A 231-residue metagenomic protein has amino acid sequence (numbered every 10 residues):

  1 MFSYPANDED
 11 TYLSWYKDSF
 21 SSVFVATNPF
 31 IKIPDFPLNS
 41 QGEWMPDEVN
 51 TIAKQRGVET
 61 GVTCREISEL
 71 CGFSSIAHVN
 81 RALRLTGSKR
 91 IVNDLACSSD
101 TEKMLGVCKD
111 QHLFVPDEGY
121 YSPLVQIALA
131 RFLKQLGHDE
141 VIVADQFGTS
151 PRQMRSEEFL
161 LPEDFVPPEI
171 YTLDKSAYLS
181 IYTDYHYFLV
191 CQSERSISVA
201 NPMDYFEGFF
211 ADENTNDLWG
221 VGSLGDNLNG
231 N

Functional and structural regions predicted by a protein language model:
M1-E157: Extended, low-hydrophobicity segments enriched in charged/polar residues
Y4, Y12, Y16, Y120-Y121 (+4 more regions): Sequence-level detector for tyrosine residue identity
P5, W15, I52, Q126-A128 (+4 more regions): Sparse, context-dependent recognition of short Cys/His-centered cofactor- or disulfide-binding micro-motifs
I33, V62, F159-L161, I197-A200 (+1 more regions): Generic alpha-helical propensity signal that fires on short helical segments and nearby coil/disordered stretches
C108-K109, G119, R155, F159 (+3 more regions): Alpha-helical context
D139-S196: Amphipathic protein-protein interaction modules
L179-N231: Alpha-helical oligomerization segments
